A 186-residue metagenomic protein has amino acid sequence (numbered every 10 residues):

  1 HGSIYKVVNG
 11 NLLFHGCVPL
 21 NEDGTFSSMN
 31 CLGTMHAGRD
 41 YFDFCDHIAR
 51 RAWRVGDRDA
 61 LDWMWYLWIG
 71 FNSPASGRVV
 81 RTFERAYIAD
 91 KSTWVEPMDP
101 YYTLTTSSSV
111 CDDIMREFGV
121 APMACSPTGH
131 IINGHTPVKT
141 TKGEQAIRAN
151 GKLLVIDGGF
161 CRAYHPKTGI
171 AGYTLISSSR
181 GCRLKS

Functional and structural regions predicted by a protein language model:
H1-S186: Feature recognizes metal-dependent phosphohydrolase scaffolds
